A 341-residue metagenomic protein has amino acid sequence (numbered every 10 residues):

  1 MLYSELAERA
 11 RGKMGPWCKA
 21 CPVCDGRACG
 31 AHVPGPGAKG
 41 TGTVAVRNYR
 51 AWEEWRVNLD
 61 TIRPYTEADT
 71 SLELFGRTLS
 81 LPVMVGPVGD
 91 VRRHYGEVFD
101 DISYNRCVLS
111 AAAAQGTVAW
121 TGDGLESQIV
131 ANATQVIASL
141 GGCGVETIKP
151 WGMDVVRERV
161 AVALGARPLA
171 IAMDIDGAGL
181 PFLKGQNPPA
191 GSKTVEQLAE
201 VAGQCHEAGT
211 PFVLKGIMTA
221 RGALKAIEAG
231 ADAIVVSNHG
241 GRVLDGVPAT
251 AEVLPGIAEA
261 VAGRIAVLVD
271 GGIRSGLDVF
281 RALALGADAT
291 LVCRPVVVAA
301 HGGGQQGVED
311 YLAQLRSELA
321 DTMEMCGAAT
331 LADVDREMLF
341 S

Functional and structural regions predicted by a protein language model:
M1-R27, G241-A266, I273-S341: Conserved active-site-proximal phosphate/metal-binding subdomains
L2-S80, V334: An N-cap/entry alpha-helix motif that binds or orients negatively charged groups
V44-V130: N-terminal functional module of multi-domain proteins
W52-L59, A112, L164-R167, C205 (+3 more regions): Structural signal for hydrophobic packing residues in well-ordered secondary-structure cores of soluble enzyme domains
P87-D101, V145-D154, P211-M218, R274: Active-site mouth loops of central-metabolism enzymes
S110, S139, W151-V269, G276-A299 (+1 more regions): Alpha/beta enzyme core
V118-D123, V145-T147, V235-V236, T290-V292: Short hydrophobic alpha-helical runs that function as membrane-insertion/retention elements
I129-G152: Long, hydrophobic, well-ordered secondary-structure blocks that form the structural core and pocket-lining surfaces
